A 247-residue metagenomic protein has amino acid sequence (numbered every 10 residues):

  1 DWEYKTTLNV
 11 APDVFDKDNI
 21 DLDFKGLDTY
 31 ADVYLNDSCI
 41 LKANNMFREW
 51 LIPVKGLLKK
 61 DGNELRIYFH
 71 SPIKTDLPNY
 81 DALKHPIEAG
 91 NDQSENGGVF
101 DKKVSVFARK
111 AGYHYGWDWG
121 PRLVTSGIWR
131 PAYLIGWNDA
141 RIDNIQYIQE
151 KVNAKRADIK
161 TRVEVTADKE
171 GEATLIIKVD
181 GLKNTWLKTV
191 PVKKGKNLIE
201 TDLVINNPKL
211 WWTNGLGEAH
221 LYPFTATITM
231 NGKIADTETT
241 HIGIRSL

Functional and structural regions predicted by a protein language model:
D1-L247: Secreted/periplasmic carbohydrate-active enzymes, especially glycoside hydrolases
